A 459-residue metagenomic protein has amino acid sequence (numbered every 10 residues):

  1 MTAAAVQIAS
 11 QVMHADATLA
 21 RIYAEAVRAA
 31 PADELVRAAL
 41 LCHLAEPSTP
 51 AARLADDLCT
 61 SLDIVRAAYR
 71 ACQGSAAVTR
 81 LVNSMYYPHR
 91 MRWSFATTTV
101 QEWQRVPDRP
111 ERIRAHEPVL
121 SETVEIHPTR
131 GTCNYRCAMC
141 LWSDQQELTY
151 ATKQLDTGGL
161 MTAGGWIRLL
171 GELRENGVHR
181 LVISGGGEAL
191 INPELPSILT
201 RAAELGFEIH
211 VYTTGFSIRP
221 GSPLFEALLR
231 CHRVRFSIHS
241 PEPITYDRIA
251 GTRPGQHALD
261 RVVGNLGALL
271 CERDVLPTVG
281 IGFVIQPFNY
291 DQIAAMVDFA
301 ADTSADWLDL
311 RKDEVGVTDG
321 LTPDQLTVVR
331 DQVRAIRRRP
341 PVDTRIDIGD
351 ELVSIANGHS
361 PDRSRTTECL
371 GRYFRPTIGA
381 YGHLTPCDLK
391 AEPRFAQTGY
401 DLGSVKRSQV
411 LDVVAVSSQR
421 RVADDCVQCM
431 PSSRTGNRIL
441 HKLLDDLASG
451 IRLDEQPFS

Functional and structural regions predicted by a protein language model:
M1-T123, Y135-M139, D425, C429: Flexible, acidic/Gly-rich N-terminal and inter-domain linker regions that tether and position cofactor-handling modules
T2-H14, T60-D63, R80, T152-D156 (+5 more regions): Radical SAM enzyme [4Fe-4S]-AdoMet core and its adjacent flexible, acidic and glycine-rich loops/tails across
A3-A5, A9-V12, A26, A71 (+3 more regions): Flexible mid-to-C-terminal extensions adjoining Fe-S/redox cofactors in radical SAM and related proteins
D57, C140-S143, I249, R372 (+1 more regions): Small disulfide-bonded, cysteine-rich extracellular recognition modules and tandem repeats
D57, T79, N83-R233, D319 (+3 more regions): Conserved alpha-helical substructure of the radical SAM core
H127, G131-N134, R363, R420-A423: Processing junctions and N-termini across compartments
Q145, G186, H239, D313 (+1 more regions): Flexible loop residues that form catalytic and substrate-binding hotspots at small-molecule/glycan-binding clefts
